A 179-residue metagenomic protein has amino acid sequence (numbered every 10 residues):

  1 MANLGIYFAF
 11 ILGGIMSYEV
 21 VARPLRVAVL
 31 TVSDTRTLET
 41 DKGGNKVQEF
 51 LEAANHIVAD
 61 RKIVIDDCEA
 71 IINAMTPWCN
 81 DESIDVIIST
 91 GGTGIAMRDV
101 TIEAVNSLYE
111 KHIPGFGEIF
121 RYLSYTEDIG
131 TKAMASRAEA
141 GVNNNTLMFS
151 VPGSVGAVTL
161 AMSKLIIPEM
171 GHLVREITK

Functional and structural regions predicted by a protein language model:
A2-K179: Non-catalytic beta/alpha edge segments that cap or flank active sites
